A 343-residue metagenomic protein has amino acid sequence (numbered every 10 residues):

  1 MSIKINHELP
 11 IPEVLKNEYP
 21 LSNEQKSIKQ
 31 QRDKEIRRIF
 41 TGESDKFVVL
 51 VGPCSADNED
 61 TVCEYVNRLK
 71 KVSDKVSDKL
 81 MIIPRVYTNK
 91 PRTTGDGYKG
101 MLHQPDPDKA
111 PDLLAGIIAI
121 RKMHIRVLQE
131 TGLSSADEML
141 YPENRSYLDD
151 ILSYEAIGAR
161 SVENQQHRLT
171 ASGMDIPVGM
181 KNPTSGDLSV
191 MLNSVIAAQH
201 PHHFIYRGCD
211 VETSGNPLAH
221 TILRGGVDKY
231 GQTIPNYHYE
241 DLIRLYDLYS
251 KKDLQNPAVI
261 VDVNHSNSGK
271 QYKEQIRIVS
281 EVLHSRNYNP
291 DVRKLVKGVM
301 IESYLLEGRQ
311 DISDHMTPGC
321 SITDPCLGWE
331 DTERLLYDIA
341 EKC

Functional and structural regions predicted by a protein language model:
M1-T41: N- or domain-start disorder-to-order transition segments that initiate the globular core
I11-P20, T213-Y230, M316, C320: Gly-rich Lys/Arg/Thr-decorated short loops/hinges at beta-loop-alpha junctions or inter-strand turns that position
Q25-G42, V72-I83, N89, I120: N-terminal beta-rich core of secreted/periplasmic extracellular enzymes
F40-E43, K70-S77, I125-E130, T213 (+2 more regions): Acidic (Asp/Glu)-rich catalytic clusters
V48-T61, D324: Conserved phosphate/anionic-ligand binding catalytic regions in large, soluble enzymes, centered on
G52, V261, G328: Conserved, mostly hydrophobic/aromatic
V66, K79-R244, H265-S266, K270 (+5 more regions): Active-site-facing alpha/beta catalytic cores
Y304-C343: Internal helix-turn-beta structural module
